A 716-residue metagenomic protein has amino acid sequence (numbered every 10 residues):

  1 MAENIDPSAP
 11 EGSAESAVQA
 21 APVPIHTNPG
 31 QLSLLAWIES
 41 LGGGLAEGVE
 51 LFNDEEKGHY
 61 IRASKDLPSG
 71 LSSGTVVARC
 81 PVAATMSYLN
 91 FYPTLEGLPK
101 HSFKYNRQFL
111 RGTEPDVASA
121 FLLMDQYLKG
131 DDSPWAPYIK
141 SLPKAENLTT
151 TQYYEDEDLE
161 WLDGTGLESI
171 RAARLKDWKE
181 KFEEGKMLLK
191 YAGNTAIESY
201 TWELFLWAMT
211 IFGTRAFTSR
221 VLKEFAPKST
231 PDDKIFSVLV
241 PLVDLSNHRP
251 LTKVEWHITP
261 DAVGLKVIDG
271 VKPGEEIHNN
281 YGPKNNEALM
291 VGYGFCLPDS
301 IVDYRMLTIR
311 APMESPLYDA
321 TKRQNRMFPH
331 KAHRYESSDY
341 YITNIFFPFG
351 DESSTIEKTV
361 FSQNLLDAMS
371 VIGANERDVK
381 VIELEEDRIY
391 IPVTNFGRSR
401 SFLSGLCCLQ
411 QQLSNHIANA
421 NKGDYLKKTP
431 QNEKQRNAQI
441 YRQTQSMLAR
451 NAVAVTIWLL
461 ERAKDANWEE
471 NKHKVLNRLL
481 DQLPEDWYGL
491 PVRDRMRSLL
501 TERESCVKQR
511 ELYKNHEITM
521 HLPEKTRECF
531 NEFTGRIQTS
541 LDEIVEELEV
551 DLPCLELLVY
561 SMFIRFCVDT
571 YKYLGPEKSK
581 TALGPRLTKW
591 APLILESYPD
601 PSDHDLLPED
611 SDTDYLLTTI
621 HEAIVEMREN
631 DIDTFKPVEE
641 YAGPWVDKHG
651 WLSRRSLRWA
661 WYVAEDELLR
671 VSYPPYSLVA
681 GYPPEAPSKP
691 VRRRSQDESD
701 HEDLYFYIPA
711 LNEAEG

Functional and structural regions predicted by a protein language model:
A2-P81, Y88-P93, P137-G716: Long, positively charged leader/targeting segments at protein N-termini
F91-I139: Eukaryotic helix-linker segments that join adjacent hydrophobic helices
